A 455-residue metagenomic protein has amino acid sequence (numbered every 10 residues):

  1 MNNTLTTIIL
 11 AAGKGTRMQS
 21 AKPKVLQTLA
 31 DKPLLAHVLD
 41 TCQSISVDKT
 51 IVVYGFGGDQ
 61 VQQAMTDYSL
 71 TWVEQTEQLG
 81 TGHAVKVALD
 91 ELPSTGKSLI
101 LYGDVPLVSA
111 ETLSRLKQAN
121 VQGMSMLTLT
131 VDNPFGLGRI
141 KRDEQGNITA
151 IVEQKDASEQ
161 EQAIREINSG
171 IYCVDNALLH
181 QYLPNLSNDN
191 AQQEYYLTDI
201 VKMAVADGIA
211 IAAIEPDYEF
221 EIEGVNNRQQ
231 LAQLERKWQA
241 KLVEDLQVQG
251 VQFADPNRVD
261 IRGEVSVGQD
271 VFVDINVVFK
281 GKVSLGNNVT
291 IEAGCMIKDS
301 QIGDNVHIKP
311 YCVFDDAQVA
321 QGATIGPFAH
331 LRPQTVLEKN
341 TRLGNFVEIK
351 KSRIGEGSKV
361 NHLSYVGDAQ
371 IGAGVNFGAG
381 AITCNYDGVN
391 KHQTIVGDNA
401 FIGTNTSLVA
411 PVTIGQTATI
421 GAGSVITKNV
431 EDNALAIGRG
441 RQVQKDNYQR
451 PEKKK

Functional and structural regions predicted by a protein language model:
M1-N3, P33-R115: Conserved N-terminal catalytic core of the sugar/cofactor nucleotidyltransferase
M1-S20: N-terminal nucleotide-binding beta1-loop-alpha1 segment
A21-H37: Short catalytic helix/loop segments, enriched in acidic residues and glycine and frequently bearing histidine
K22, S46, M65-Y68, E144 (+1 more regions): Short, structured coil segments at secondary-structure junctions
I51-G55, T128, A436: Short internal beta-strands
D59, V108-A191, I209: Conserved core of the sugar-phosphate nucleotidyltransferase
I167-V267: Conserved alpha/beta core of the MobA/IspD/sugar-nucleotide pyrophosphorylase nucleotidyltransferase superfamily
Q252-I437, Q442-V443: Structural signal for interior beta-strand "rungs" in well-ordered beta-sheet cores of soluble enzyme domains
